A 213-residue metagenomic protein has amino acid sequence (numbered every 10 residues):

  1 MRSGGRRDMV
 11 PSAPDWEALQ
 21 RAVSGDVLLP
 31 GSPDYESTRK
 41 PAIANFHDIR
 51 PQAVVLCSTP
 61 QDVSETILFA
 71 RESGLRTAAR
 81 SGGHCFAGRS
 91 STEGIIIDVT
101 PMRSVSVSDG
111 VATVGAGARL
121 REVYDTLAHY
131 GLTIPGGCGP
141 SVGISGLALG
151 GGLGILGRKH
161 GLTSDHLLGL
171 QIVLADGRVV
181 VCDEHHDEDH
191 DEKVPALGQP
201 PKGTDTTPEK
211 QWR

Functional and structural regions predicted by a protein language model:
M1-K159, H166, V180-V181, T204: N-terminal accessory segments
L168-R213: C-terminal substrate-binding/cap subdomain adjacent to the FAD-binding core in PCMH-type and related FAD-linked
